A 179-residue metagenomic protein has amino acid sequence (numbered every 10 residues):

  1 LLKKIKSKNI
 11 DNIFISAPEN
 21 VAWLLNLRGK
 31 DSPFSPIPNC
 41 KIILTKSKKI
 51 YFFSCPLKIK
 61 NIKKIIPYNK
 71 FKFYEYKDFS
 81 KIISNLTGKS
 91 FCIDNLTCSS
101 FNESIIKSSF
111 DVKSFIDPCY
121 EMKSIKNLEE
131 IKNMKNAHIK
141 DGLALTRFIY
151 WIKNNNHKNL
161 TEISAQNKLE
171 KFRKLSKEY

Functional and structural regions predicted by a protein language model:
L1-Y179: Active-site neighborhoods and metal-handling regions in enzymes and metal-associated proteins
